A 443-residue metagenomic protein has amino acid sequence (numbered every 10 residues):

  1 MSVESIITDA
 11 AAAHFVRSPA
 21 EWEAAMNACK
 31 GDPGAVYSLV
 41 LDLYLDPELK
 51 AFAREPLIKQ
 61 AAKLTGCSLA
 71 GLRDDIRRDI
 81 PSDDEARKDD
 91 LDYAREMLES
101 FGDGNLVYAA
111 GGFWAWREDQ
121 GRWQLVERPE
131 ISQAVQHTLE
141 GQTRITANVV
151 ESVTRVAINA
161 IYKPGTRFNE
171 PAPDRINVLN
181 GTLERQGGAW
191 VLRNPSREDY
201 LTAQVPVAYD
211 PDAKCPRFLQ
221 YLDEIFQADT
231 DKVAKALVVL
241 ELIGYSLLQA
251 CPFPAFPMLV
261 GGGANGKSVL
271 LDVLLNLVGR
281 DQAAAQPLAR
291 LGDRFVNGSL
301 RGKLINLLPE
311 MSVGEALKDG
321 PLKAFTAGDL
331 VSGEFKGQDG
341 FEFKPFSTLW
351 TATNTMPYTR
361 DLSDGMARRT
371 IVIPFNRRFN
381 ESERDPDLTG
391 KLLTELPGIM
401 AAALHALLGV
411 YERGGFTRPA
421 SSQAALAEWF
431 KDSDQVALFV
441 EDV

Functional and structural regions predicted by a protein language model:
M1-D103, W116, Q120-Q124, D210-A228 (+4 more regions): Replication-associated primase and helicase/ATPase modules
A53, S68, I131, G266 (+1 more regions): Short phosphate-engaging motifs
G71-L72, V126, A134, R144-V149: Short N-terminal amphipathic alpha-helices
I80-G112, E140-V443: Feature primarily recognizes SF3-like P-loop helicase cores of small DNA viruses
A115-W116, R122-L139: Trp- and S/T/G-rich repeat-edge/linker motifs of beta-rich repeat architectures
